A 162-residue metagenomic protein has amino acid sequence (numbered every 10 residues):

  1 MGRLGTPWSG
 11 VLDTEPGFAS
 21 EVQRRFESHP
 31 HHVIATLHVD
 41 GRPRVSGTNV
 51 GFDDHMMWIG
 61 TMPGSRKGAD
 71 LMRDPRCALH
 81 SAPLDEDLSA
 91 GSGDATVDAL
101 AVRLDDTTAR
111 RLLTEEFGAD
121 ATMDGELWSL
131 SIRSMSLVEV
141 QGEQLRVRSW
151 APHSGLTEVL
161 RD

Functional and structural regions predicted by a protein language model:
M1-G17, L84, L88-D162: Charged, gly/pro-rich active-site loop segments
W8-H38: Short, conserved active-site entrance elements at the starts or edges of catalytic domains
A19, G64-S65: Structural motif corresponding to alpha-helix initiation and N-cap regions
H29-P63, A69-L71, A78-P83, G93: Short beta-strand segments
M56, R76, S134-S136: Structural motif
P63-G64, R133: A generic "binding-loop/recognition-motif" signal
